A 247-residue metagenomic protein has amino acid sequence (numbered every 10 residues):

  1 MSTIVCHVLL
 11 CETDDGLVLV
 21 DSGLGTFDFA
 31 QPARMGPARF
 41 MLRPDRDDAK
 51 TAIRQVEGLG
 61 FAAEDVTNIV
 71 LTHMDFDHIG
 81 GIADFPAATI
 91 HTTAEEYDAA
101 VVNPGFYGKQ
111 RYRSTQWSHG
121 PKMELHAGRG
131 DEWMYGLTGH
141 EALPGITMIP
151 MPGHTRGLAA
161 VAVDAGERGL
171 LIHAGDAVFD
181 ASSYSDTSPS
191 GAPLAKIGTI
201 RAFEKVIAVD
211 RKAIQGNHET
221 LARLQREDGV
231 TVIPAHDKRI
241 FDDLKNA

Functional and structural regions predicted by a protein language model:
M1-R54, A160-G175: Conserved beta-strand hairpin/beta-sheet module of binuclear metal-dependent hydrolase folds, prominently
V8-E12, V18, R129-E167: Core dinuclear metal-dependent hydrolase active-site scaffold
S22-G25, M74, E95, H154-T155 (+2 more regions): Active-site metal-binding loops of divalent metal-dependent hydrolases
F27-P32, A99-V101, A181-S185: Short acidic/His/Gly/Ser-rich catalytic and metal-binding motifs that mark active-site loops of diverse hydrolases
R34-T92: Active-site metal-binding motif and surrounding structural segment of the metallo-beta-lactamase
M41-R54, E167-A247: Cap/insert and terminal regions of metallo-dependent hydrolase folds
P44-D65, A94-P150, V206-G229: Metallo-beta-lactamase
I69-I79, M151-G157, P234-K238: Histidine-centered catalytic micro-motifs
